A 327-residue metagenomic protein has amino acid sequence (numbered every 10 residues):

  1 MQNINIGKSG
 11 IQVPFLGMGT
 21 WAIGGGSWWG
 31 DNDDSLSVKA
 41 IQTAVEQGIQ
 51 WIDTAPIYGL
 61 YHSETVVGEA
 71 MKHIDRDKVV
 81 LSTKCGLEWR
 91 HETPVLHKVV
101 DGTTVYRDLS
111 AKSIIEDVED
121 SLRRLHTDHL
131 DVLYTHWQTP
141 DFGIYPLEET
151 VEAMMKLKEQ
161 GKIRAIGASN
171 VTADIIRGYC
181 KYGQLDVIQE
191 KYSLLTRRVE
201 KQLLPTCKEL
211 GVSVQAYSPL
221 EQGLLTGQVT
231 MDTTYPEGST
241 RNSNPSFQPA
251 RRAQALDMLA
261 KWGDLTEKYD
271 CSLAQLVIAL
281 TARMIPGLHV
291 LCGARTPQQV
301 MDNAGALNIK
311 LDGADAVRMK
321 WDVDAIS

Functional and structural regions predicted by a protein language model:
M1-V80: N-terminal binding-site loop/beta-alpha segment at the start of enzyme catalytic domains that lines or forms
N3, Q138-S327: Beta/alpha (TIM)-barrel catalytic core signal, keyed to glycine-rich beta->alpha loops juxtaposed to Asp/Glu that bind
K8, A70-R76, R123-H126, Y179-G183: Acidic (Asp/Glu)-rich catalytic clusters
S9-W28, S82-T104, Y134: N-terminal small/glycine-rich loop or linker at the start of catalytic domains across soluble metabolic enzymes
V13-G17, Q50-W51, K78-S82, H129-V132 (+4 more regions): Structural preference for beta-strand elements that scaffold enzyme active sites
A22-D34, V99-I115, D141-G143: Active-site mouth loops of central-metabolism enzymes
D31-A44, S110-R124, T172-G178: Short, acidic/polar
L122-D141: Active-site groove signature of glycoside hydrolases
